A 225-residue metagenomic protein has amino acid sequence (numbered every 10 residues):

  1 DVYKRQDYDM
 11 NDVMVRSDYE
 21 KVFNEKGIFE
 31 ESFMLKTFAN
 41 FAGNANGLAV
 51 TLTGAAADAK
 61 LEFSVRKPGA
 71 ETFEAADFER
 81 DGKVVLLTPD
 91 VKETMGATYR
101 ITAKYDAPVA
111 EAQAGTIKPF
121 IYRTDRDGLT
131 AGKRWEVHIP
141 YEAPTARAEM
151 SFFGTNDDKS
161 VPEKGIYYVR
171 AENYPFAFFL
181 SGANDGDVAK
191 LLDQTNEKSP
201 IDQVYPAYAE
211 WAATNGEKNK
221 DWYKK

Functional and structural regions predicted by a protein language model:
V2-Y3: Short, small-residue-biased leader/transition segments that mark boundaries at the very start of proteins
D7-K26: Low-complexity, acidic Ser/Thr/Pro/Gly-rich terminal tails and inter-domain linkers that flank the onset of structured
S17, F29-A39: Short, well-ordered beta-strand segments enriched in hydrophobic/aromatic residues
E20, F38-A42, A55: Short solvent-exposed strand-capping/beta-turn motif centered on an Asx-Ser/Thr pair
K21-S32, G69-A70: Compositionally biased, low-complexity linear motifs
G43-L48: Short beta-strand/loop motifs in extracellular/secreted proteins, especially within beta-sandwich accessory domains
A49-F73: Solvent-exposed beta-hairpin/edge-strand motifs
D77-K225: A eukaryote-biased signal for long
